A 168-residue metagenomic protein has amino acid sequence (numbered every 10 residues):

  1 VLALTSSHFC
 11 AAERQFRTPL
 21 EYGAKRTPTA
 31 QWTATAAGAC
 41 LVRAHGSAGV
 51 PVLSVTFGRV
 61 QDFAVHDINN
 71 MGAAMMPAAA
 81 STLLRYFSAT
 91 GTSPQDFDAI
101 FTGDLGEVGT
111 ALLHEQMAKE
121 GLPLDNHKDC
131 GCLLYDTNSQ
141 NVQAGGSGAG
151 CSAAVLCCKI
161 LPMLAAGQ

Functional and structural regions predicted by a protein language model:
V1-S7, R14, A39-H45, P77 (+1 more regions): Active-site-proximal alpha-helical scaffold in enzymes
S7-H8, T56-Q61, F101-E107: Glycine-rich beta-alpha junction loops
A12-R17, V65, A111-L113: Short acidic, glycine/serine/threonine-rich loops at helix termini
R17-T90, L122-Q143, Q168: Condensing-enzyme catalytic core mediating Claisen C-C bond formation in acyl metabolism
C40, S81-R85, L112-E115, K159-P162: Alpha-helical scaffold segments in soluble metabolic enzymes
S93-D96: Short acidic capping loops at alpha-helix termini that bridge into adjacent secondary structure
D98-E107, L133-L134, A144-G146: A short beta-alpha structural unit
L105-E120: Short glycine/threonine-rich loop-to-helix capping motif typified by GTGT followed within a few residues by an Asp-Pro
